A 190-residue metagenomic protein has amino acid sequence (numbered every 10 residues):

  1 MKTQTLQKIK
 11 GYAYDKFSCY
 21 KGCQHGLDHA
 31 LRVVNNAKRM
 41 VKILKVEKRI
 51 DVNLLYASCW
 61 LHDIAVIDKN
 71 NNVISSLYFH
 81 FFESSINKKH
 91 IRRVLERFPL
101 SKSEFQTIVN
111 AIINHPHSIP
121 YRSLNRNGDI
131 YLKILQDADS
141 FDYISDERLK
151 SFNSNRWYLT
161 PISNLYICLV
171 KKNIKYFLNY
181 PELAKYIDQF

Functional and structural regions predicted by a protein language model:
M1-K16, W60: Short alpha-helical hairpin
C19-K48, L61, N71, H117-F190: Divalent metal-dependent phosphate-bond-processing catalytic cores, especially two-metal-ion Mg2+/Mn2+ enzymes that act
C23-G26, K48-L54, S101-F105: Alpha-helix N-cap/helix-initiation sites
V33-M40, H80-R97: An active-site-proximal "capping" alpha-helix that borders the catalytic cofactor pocket
L44-E47, V94-K102: Inter-helical turn/loop segments and adjacent helix faces that build the functional surface of alpha-helical bundle
I50-F79, E83, N87, V109-H117 (+1 more regions): His-Asp-centered metal-binding catalytic motifs of divalent-metal-dependent phosphohydrolases/nucleases
K102-L124: Internal catalytic-core helix/loop-beta-alpha segment that presents or stabilizes conserved functional determinants
